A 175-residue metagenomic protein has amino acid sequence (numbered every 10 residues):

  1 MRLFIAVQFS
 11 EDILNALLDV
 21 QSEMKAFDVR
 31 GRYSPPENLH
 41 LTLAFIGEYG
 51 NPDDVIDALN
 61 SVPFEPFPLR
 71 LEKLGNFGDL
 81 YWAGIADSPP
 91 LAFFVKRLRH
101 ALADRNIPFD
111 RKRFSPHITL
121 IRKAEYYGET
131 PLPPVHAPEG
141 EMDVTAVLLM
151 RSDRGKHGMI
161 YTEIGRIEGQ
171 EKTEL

Functional and structural regions predicted by a protein language model:
M1-L175: Histidine-dependent nucleotide/RNA phosphoesterase domain, centered on the 2H-phosphoesterase fold with its duplicated
